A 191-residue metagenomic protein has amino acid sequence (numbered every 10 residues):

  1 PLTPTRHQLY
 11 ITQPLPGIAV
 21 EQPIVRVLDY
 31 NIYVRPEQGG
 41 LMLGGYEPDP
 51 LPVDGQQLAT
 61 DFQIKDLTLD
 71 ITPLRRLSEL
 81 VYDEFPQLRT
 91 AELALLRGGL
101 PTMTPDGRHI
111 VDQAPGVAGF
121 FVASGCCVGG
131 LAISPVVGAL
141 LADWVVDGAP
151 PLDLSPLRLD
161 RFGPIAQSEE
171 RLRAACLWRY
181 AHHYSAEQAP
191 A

Functional and structural regions predicted by a protein language model:
P1-L69, R76-L88, E170-S185, P190: Flavin-dependent oxidoreductases
T68, R75-Y180, S185: C-terminal catalytic lobe of FAD-dependent flavoproteins
